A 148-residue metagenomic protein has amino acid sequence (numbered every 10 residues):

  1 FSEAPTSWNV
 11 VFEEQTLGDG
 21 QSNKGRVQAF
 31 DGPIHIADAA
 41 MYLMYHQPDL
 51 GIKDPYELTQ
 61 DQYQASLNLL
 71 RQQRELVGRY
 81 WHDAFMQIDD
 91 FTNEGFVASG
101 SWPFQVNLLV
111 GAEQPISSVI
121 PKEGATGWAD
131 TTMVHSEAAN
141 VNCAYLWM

Functional and structural regions predicted by a protein language model:
F1-M86: Extracytoplasmic ligand-binding site segments that recognize negatively charged/polar headgroups
N9, D89, Y145: Short alpha-helical basic/polar micro-motif
S22-R26, E75-V77, E94-V97, Q114-I116 (+1 more regions): Loop/turn elements at helix/coil->beta-strand transitions in domains of secreted/extracellular proteins
R26-F30, R79-Y80, V97-S101, S117-I120 (+1 more regions): Structural recognition of the beta-strand scaffold that forms the well-ordered cores of secreted hydrolase catalytic
A40, D90-E94, V134: Hydrophobic residues within well-ordered alpha-helices
R74, R79-G111: Oxyanion-binding "anion nests"
M86, S101, Q105, V110-M148: Extracytoplasmic/periplasmic substrate-recognition and gating elements
